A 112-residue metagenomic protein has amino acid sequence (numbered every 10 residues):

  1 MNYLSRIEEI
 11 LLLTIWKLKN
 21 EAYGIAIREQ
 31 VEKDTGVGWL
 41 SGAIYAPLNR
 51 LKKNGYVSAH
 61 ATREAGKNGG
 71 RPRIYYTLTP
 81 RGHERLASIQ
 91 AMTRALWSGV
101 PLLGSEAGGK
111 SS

Functional and structural regions predicted by a protein language model:
N2-A43: N-terminal helix-turn-helix DNA-binding core of bacterial DNA-binding proteins
Y3, N49, G66-N68: Short secondary-structure boundary/capping segments
L18-E21, K52-N54, R81-H83: Short, charged/polar surface micro-motifs in flexible loops or helix N-caps
I44-L51: Basic amphipathic alpha-helical segments that dock to polyanions
N54-G69: Beta-hairpin "wing" of winged helix-turn-helix
P72: Exposed loop/turn and edge beta-strand positions of beta-sandwich/beta-sheet ligand-binding modules
R81-S112: Amphipathic alpha-helical dimerization/coiled-coil segments that flank or bridge DNA-binding/regulatory modules
